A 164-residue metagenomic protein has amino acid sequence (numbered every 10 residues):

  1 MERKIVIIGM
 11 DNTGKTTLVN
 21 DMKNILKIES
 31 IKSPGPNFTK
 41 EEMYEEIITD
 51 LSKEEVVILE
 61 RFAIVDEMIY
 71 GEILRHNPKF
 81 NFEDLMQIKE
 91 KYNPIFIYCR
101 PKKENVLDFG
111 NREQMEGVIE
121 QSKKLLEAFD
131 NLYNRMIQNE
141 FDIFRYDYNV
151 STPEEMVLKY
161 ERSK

Functional and structural regions predicted by a protein language model:
M1-E2: Phosphate-binding P-loop
I7: Hydrophobic anchor at the beta1->P-loop junction of P-loop NTPases
M10-I58, F62-G71: Conserved substrate/cofactor phosphate-moiety recognition/catalytic segment in nucleotide-dependent phosphotransferases
N24, L74-N77, E113-Q114: Glycine-rich, phosphate-binding/catalytic loops in enzymes
I28-S30, I58, P94-Y98, E140-R145: Conserved beta-strand scaffold positions in the cores of enzyme catalytic domains, especially in NTP/NDP-utilizing
K53-R100, N105-V106: A basic- and aromatic-enriched beta-loop-alpha substructure that forms the phosphate/nucleotide- and DNA/RNA-contacting
E83-M136: A glycine- and Lys/Arg-enriched "phosphate-lid" helix/loop adjacent to the NTP-binding pocket of small-molecule kinases
E127-K164: NTP-dependent small-molecule kinase module
